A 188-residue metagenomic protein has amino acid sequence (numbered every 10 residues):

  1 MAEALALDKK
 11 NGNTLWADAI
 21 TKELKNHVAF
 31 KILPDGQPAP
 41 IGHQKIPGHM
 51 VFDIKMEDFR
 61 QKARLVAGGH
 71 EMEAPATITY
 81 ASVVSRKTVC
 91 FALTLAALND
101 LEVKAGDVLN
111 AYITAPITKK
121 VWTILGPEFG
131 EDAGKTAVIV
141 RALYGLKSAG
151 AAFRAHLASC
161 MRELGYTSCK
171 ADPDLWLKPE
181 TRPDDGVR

Functional and structural regions predicted by a protein language model:
M1-R188: Long, low-complexity, charge-biased intrinsically disordered regions
